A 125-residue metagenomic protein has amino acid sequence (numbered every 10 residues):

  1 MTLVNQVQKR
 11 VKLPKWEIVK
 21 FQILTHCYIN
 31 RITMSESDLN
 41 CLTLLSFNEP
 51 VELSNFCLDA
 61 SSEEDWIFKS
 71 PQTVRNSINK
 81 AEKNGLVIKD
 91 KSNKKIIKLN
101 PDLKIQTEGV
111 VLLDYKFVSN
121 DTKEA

Functional and structural regions predicted by a protein language model:
M1-V11: General nucleic-acid-binding
K12-F47: Short alpha-helical segments that sit at the start of domains
P50-D65: Short acidic, hydrophobic short linear motifs in intrinsically disordered regions
K69-V74: Short coil turns linking two alpha-helices in DNA-binding domains
N79-K94: A short, conserved structural fragment
G85-L86, D102-K104: Short hinge/loop at the helix->beta-strand junction immediately C-terminal to the helix-turn-helix recognition helix
N93-D102: Minor-groove-contacting beta-hairpin "wing" of winged helix-turn-helix DNA-binding domains
L103-A125: Short, amphipathic alpha-helical interaction segments positioned at domain boundaries
